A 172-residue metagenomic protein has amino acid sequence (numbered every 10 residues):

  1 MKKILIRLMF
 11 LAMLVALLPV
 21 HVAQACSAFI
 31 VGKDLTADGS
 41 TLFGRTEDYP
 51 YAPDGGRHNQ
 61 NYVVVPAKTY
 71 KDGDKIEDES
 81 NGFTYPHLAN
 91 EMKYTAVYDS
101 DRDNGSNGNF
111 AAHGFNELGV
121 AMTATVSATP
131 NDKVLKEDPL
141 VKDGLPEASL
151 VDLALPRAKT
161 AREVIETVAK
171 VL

Functional and structural regions predicted by a protein language model:
M1-M9: Bacterial N-terminal signal peptides that target proteins for export
V15-A23: C-terminal segment of classical bacterial N-terminal signal peptides
A23, A37, R157-A158: A generic "functional-site adjacency" signal
C26-P146, T167-V171: A contiguous strand-loop segment
G144-L172: A conserved hydrophobic secondary-structure block that centers on an alpha-helix together with its immediately flanking
